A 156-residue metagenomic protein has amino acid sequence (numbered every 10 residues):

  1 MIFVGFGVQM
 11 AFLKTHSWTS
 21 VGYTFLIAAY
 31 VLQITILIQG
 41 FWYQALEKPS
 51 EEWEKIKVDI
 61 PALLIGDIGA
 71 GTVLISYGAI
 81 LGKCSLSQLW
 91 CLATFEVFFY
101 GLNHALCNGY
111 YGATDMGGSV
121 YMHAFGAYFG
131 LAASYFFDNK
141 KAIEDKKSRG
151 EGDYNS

Functional and structural regions predicted by a protein language model:
M1-S156: Hydrophobic alpha-helical transmembrane bundles of multi-pass membrane proteins
